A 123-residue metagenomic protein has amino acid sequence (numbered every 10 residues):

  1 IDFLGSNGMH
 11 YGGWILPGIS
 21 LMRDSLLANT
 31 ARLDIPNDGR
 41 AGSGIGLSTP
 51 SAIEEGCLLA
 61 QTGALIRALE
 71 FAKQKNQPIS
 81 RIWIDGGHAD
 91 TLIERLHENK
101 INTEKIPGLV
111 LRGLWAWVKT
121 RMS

Functional and structural regions predicted by a protein language model:
I1, T91-R95: Short active-site-adjacent structural elements
I1-H10, L26: Gly/Thr-rich phosphate-binding beta-strand-loop-beta motif of the actin/hexokinase/Hsp70
S6, L96-K100: Short, structured coil segments at secondary-structure junctions
Y11-E55, L59, R121: Glycine-rich phosphate-binding loop plus the immediately following alpha-helix
A41-R81, N102-T103: Adenine-nucleotide phosphate-binding core of ATP-dependent small-molecule kinases
R81-A89: Glycine-rich beta-strand-to-loop/alpha-helix junction loops that act as flexible
T103-S123: Glycine-rich phosphate-binding/hydrolytic loop that grips phosphoryl groups
